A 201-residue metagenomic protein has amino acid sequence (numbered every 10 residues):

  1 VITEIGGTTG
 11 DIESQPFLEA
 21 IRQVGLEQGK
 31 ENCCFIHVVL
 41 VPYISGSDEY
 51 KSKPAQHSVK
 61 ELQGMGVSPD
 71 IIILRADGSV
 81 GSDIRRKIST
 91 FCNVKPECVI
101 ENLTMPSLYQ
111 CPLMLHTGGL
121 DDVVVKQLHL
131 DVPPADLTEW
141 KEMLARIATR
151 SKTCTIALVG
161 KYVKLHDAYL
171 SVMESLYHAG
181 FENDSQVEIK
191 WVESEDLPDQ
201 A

Functional and structural regions predicted by a protein language model:
T3-A201: N-terminal beta1-alpha1 cap of cysteine-dependent amidohydrolase-like domains
